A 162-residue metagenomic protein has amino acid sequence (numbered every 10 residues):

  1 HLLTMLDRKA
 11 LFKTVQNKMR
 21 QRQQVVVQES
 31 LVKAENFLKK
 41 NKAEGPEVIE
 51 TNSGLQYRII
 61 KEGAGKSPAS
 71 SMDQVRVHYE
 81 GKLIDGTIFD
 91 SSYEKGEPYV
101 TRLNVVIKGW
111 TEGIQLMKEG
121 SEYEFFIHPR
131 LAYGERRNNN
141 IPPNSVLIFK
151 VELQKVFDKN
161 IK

Functional and structural regions predicted by a protein language model:
H1-K162: Cross-family detector of peptidyl-prolyl cis-trans isomerase
